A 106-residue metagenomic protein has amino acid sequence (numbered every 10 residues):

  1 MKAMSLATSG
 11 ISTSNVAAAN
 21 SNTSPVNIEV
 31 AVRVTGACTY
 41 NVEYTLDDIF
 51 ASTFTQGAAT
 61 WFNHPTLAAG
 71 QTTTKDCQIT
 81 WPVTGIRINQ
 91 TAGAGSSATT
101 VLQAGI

Functional and structural regions predicted by a protein language model:
K2-S5, I49-H64: Surface-exposed loop/edge segments in extracytoplasmic proteins
L6-T23, T60-I106: Beta-sandwich interaction modules
S24-V30: Structural beta-strand segments of beta-rich domains
V26, C38, T84: Residues that flank catalytic or metal-binding motifs in active/ligand-binding sites
A31-Y40, A92-A98: Extended, low-complexity, turn-rich repeat/linker tracts enriched in Gly/Pro/Ser/Thr and Asp/Glu that occur
R33, T45-D47, A59, T91: Acidic/polar N-terminal loop/beta-strand segments that form early-domain functional surfaces
A37-Q56, T100-G105: Short, surface-exposed beta-strand/strand-loop-strand elements in extracellular ectodomains
